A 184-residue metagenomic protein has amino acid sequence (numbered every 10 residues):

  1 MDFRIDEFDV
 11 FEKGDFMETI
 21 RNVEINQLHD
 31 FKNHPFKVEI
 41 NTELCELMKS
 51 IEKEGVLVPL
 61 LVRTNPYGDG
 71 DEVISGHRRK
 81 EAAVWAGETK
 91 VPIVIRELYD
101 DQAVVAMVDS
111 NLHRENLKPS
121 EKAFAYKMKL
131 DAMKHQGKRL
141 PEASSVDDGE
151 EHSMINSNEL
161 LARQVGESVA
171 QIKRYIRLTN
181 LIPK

Functional and structural regions predicted by a protein language model:
D2-R96, Q102-N116: Short, charged/polar connector segments at secondary-structure boundaries
F36-V38, L44-C45, E81-T179: Amphipathic, charge-rich alpha-helical segments that serve as recognition/docking helices
P183-K184: Short Lys/Arg-enriched helix C-cap and helix-to-coil transition segments that create basic nucleic-acid-contact patches
